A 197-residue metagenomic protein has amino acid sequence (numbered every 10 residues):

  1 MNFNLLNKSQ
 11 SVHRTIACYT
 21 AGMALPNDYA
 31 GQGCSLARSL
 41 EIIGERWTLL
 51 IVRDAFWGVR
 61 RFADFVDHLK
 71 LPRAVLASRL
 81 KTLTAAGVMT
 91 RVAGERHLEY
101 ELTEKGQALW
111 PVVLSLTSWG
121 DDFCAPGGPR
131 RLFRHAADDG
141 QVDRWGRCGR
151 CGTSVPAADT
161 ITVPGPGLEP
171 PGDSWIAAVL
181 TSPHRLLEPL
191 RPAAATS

Functional and structural regions predicted by a protein language model:
M1-T20, D121-S197: C-terminal regulatory/oligomerization modules of transcriptional regulators
A17-L40: Short, Lys/Arg-enriched N-terminal segment that forms or immediately precedes the first helix of a structured domain
C34-P72, P192-T196: N-terminal helix-turn-helix DNA-binding core of bacterial DNA-binding proteins
G44, G94-S115: Basic, amphipathic "hinge/linker" alpha-helix immediately C-terminal to the N-terminal HTH DNA-binding motif
L49, A86, V113-S115, W119-F123: Alpha-helical linker/hinge and terminal dimerization helices associated with HTH transcriptional regulators
F62-R91: Canonical helix-turn-helix DNA-binding module
T90, H97-E99, R130-L132: Residues at or immediately flanking beta-strands
